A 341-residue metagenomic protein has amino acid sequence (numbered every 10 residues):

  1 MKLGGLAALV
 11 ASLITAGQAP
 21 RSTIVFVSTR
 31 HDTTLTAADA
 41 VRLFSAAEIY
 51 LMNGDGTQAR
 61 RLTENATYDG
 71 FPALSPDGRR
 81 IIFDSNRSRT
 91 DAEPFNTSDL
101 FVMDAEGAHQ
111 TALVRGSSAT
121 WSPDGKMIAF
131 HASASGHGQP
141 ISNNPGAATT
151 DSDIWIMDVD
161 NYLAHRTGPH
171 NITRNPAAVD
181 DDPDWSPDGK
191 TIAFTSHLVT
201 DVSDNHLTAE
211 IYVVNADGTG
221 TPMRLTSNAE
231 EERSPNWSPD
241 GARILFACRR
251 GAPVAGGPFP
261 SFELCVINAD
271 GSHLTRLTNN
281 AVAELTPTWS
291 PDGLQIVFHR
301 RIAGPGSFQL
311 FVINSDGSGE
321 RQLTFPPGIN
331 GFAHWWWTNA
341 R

Functional and structural regions predicted by a protein language model:
L3-R21: Bacterial Sec-dependent signal peptides at the C-terminal "C-region" and cleavage site
A16-R341: Sequence signature of WD/YWTD-type beta-propeller architectures
